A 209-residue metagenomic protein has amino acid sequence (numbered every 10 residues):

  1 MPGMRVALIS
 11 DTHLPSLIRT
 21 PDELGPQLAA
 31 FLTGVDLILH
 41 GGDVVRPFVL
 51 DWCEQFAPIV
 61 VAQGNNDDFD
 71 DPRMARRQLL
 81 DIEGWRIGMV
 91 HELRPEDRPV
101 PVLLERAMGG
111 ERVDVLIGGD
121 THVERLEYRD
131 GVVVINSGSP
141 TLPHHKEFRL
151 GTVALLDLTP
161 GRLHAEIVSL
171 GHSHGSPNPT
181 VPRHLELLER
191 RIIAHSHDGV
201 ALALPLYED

Functional and structural regions predicted by a protein language model:
M1-A7, L79-G88, Y128-V134, L158-A165: Beta-strand-turn-beta hairpins that frame and shape the catalytic cleft of phosphate-ester-processing enzymes
M1-E54, D68-R76, R149-L150, H184-L187 (+2 more regions): N-terminal active-site segment of His-dependent metallophosphoesterases
L8-S10, L37-D43, V60-N65, M89-H91 (+2 more regions): Active-site neighborhood of phospho(di)ester-bond hydrolases with catalytic His/Asp-centered motifs
L14-I18, V44-V49, N66-P72, R94-V100 (+2 more regions): Active-site environment of divalent metal-dependent phosphoester hydrolases
A29, D51, R77-L79, A107 (+2 more regions): Short secondary-structure boundary/capping segments
V60, R98-E166: Conserved beta-sheet core of the metallophosphoesterase superfamily
V60-R112: Helix-adjacent hinge/juxtasegments
G110, V115, T121-D130, R162-D209: A short C-terminal boundary segment appended to hydrolase-like catalytic domains
